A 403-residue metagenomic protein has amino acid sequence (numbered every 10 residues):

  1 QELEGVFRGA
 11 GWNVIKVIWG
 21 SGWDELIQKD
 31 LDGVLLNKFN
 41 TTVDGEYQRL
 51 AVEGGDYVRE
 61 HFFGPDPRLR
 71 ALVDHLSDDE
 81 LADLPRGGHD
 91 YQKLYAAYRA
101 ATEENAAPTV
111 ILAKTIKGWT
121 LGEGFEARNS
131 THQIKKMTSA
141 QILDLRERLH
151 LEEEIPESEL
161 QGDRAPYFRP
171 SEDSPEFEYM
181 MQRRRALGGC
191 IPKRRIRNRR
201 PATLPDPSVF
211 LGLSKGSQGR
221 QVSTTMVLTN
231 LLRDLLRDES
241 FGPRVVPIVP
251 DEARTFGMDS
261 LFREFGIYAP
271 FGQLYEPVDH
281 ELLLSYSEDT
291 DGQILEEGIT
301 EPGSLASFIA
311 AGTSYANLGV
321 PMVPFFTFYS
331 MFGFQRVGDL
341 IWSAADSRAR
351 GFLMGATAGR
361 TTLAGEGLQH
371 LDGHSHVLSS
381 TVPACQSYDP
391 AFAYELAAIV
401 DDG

Functional and structural regions predicted by a protein language model:
E2-K215: Long, well-ordered, tryptophan-enriched scaffold segments
D66-A96, E103, G162-G403: Thiamine diphosphate
